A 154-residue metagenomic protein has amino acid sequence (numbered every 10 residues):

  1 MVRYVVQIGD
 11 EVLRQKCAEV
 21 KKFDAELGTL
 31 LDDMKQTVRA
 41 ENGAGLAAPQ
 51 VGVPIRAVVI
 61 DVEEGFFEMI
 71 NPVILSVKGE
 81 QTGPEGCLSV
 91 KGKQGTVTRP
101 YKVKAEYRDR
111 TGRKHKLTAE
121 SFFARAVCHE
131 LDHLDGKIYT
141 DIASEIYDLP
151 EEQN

Functional and structural regions predicted by a protein language model:
M1-N154: Positively charged
